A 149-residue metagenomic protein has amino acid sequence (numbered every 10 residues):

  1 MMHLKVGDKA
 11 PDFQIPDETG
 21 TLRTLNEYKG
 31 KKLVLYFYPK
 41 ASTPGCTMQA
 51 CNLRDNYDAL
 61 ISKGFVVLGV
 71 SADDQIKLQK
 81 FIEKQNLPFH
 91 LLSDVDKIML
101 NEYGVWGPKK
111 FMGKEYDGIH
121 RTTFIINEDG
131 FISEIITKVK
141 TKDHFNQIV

Functional and structural regions predicted by a protein language model:
M1-V149: Chalcogenol-based redox active-site neighborhoods
